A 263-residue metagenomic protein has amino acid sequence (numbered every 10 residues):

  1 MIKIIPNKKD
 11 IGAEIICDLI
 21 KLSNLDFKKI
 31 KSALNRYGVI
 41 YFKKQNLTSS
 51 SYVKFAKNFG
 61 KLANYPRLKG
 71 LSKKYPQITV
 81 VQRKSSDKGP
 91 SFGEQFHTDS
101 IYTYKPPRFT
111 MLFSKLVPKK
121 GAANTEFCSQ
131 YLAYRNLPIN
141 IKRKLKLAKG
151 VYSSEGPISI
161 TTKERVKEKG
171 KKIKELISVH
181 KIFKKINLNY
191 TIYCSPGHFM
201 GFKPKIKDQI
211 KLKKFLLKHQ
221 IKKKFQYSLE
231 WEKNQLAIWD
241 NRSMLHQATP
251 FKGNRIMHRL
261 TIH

Functional and structural regions predicted by a protein language model:
I2-K233, R242-H263: Non-heme Fe(II) oxygenase catalytic core, chiefly the N-lobe of the double-stranded beta-helix
